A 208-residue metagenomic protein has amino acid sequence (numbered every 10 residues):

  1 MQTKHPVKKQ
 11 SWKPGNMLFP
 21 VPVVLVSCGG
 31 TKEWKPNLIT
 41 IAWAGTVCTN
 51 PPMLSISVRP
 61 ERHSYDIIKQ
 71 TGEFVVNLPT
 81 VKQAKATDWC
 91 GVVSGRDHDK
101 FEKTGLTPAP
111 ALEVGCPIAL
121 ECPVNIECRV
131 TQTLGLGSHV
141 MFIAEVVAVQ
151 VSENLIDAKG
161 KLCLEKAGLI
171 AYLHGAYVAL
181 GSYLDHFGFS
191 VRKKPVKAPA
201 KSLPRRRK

Functional and structural regions predicted by a protein language model:
M1-K208: Basic, polyanion-binding surface patches
